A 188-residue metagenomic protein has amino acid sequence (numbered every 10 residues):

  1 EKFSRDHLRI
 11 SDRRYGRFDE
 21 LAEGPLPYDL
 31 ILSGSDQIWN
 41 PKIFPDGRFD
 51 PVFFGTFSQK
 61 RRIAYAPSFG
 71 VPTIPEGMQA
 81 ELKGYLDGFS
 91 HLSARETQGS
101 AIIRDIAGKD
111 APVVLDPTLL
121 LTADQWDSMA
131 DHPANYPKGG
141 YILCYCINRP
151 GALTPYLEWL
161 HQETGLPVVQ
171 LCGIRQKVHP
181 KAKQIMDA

Functional and structural regions predicted by a protein language model:
E1-G84: Aromatic- and Gly/Pro-rich donor/ligand-binding loops that form nucleotide- or phosphate-bearing donor binding pockets
L30-G34, A64-A66, S93, L143-Y145 (+1 more regions): Structural motif
I38, Q98-G99: Alpha-helix capping/helix-boundary segments
R61-G70, I102-I103, L153-A188: Catalytic donor nucleotide-activated moiety binding site of glycosyltransferases and closely related
V71-G77, L119-P133: Acidic anion/phosphate-binding donor-loop and adjacent secondary structure in glycosyltransferase catalytic cores
F89-E96: A short beta-strand/loop micro-motif in the catalytic core of glycosyltransferases that engages the nucleotide-sugar
S100-T118: Helix-loop-beta element that forms the nucleotide-linked donor phosphate-binding surface in glycosyltransferases
M129-L171: Conserved catalytic-core segment of nucleotide-activated headgroup transferases in glycan assembly
